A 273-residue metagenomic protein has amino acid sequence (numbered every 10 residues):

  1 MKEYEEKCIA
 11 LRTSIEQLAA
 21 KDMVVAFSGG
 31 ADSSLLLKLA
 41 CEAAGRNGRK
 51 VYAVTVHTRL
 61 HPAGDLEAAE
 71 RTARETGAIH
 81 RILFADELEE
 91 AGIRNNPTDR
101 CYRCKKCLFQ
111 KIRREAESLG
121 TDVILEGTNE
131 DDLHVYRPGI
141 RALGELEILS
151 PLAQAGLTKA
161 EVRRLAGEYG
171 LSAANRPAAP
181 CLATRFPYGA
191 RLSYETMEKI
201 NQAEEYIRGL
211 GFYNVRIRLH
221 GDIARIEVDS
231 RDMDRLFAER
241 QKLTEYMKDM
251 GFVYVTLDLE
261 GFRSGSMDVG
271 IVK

Functional and structural regions predicted by a protein language model:
M1-E168, G209, A224, K242-F252 (+2 more regions): ATP-dependent adenylation/nucleotidyltransferase module used to activate substrates
E3, R100, L192-E195, R231 (+1 more regions): Alpha-helix N-cap and loop-to-helix initiation/capping positions
A153-K159, R163-I207, N214-V215: Mid-to-C-terminal catalytic subdomains of enzymes that bind/position adenosyl phosphate moieties or nucleic-acid
A203, F237-Y246: Short amphipathic alpha-helices in soluble, non-transmembrane regions that often serve as interface/regulatory elements
Y213-H220, D258: C-terminal boundary motif of the adenylate-forming
L219-G221, R225-L236: A short interface-forming secondary-structure element
D258-G265: A short, acidic, flexible beta-alpha connecting loop/helix-capping segment that sits on the rim of active
G265-K273: Short, low-order "capping/linker" segments at domain edges
